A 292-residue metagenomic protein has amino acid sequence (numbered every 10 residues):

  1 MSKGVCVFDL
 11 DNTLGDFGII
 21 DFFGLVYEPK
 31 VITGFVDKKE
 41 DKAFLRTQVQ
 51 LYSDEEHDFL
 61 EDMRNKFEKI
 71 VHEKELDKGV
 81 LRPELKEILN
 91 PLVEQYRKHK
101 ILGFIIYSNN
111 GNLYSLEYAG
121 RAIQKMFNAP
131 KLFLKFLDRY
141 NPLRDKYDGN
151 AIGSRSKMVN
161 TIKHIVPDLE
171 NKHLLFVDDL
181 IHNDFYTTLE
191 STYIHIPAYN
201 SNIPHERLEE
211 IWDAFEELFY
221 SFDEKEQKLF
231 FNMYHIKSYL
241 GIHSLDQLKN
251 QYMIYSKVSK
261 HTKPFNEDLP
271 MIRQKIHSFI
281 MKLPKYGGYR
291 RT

Functional and structural regions predicted by a protein language model:
M1-K3, H99-I101, E170-H173: A general structural motif
M1-V5, H164-I165: Short amphipathic alpha-helices and their capping/turn segments at secondary-structure boundaries
V5-R144: Alpha-helical substrate-recognition element adjacent to the catalytic core
N112-T292: C-terminal cap/substrate-recognition subdomain and adjoining C-terminal extension of metal-dependent phosphatase-like
